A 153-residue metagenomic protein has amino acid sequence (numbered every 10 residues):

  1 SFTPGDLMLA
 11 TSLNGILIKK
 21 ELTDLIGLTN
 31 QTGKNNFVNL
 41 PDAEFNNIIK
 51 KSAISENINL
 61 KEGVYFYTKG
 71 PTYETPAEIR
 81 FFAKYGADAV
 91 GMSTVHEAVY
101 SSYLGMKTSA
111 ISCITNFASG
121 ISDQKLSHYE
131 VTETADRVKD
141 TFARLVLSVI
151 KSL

Functional and structural regions predicted by a protein language model:
S1-S122, Y129-L153: Glycine-rich phosphate- or other oxyanion-binding loops that anchor nucleotides, phosphorylated ligands
